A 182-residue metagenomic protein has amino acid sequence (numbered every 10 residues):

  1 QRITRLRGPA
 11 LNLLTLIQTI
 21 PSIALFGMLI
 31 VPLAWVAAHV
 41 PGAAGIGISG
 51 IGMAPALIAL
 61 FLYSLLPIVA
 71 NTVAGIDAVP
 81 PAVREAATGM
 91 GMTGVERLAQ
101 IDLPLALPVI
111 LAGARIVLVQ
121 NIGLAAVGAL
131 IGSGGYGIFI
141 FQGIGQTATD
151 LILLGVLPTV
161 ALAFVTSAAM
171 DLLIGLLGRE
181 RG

Functional and structural regions predicted by a protein language model:
Q1-L14, G27: Transmembrane-helix boundary motif in ABC transporter permease subunits
T4, D77, P81, G89 (+1 more regions): C-terminal transmembrane helix and the adjacent membrane-cytosol boundary/short C-terminal tail of inner/organellar
T19-F26: Transmembrane alpha-helices and adjacent helix-loop boundaries
I30-P32, L124-L153, L157-T159, G178 (+1 more regions): Glycine-rich helix-loop "coupling/hinge" segments at transmembrane-helix boundaries in multipass transporters
I30-P67, L151, G155, T159: Loop-to-helix entry region at the N-terminal start of transmembrane alpha-helices in multi-pass membrane transporters
P55-I58, L62-R84, L107, A114-I122 (+1 more regions): Membrane-embedded alpha-helices of multi-pass transport/permease systems
N71-I110, Y136, I140: Short cytoplasmic-facing helical segments at TM-TM junctions of multi-pass membrane proteins
G94-V127, T166: Transmembrane alpha-helices
